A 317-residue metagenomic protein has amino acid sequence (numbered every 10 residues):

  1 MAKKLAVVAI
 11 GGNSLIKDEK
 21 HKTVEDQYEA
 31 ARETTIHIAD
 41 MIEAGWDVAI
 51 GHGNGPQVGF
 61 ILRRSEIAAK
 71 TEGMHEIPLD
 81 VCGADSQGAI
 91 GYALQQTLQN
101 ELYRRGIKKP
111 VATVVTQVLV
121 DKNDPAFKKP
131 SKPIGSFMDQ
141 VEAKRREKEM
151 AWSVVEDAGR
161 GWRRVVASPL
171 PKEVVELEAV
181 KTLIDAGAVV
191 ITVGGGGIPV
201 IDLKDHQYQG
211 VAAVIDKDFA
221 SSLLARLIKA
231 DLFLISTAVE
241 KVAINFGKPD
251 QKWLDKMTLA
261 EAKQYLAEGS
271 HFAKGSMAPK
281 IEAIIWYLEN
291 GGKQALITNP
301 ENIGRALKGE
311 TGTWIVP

Functional and structural regions predicted by a protein language model:
A2-P317: C-terminal catalytic "cap/lid" subdomain
